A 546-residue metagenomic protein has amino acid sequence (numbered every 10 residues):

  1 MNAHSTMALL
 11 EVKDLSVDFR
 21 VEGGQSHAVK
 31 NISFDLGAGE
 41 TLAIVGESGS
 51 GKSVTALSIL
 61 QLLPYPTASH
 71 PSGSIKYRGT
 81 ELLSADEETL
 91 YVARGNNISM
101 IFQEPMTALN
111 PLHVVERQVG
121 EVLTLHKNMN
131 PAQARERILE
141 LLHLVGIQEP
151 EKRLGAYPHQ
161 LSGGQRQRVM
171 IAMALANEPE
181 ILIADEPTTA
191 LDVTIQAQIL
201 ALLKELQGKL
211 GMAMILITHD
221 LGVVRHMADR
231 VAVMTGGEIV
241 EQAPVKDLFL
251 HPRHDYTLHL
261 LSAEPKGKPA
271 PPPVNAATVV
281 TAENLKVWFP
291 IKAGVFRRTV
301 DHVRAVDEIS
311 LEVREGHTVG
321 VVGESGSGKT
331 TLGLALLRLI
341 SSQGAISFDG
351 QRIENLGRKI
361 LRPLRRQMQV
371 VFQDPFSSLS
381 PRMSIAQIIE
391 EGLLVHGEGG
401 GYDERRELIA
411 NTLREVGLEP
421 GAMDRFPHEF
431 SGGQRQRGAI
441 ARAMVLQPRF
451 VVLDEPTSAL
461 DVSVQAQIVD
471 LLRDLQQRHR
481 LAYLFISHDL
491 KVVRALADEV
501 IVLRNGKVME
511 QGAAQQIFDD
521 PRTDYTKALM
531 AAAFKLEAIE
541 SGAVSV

Functional and structural regions predicted by a protein language model:
H70-E81, G344-I353, L364: Conserved ABC transporter NBD signature motif
G95, H159, N177, L446: Conserved signature/switch motifs of ABC ATPase nucleotide-binding domains
Q133-K152, R352, E404-G421, M530-A531: Conserved ABC ATPase "signature" region
A156-L161, Q165, F426-F430, Q434: Conserved ABC ATPase signature
V224-H226, V493-A495: A short, surface-exposed alpha-helical micro-motif characterized by mixed small hydrophobic and charged/polar residues
I239-A243, H251, Q511-G512, D520: ABC ATPase "signature
